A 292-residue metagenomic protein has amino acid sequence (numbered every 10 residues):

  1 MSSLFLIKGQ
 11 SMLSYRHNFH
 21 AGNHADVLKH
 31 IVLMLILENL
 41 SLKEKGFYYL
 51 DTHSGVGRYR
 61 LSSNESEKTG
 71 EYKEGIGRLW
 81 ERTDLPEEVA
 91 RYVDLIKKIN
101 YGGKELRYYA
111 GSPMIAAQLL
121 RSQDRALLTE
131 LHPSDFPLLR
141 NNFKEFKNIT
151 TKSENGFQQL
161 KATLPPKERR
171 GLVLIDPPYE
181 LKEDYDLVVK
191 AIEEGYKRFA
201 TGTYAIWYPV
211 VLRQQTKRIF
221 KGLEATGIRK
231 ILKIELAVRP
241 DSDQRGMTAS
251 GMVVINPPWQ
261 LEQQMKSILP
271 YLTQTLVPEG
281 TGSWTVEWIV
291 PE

Functional and structural regions predicted by a protein language model:
S2-E292: Class I S-adenosyl-L-methionine-dependent methyltransferase catalytic core
